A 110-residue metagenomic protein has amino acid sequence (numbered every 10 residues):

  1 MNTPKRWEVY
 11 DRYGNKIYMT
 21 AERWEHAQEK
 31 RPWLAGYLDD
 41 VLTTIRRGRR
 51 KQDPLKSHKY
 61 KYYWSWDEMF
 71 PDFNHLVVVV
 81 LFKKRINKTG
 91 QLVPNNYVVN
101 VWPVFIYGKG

Functional and structural regions predicted by a protein language model:
M1-G110: Ribonuclease/tRNase effector modules and their secretory precursors
